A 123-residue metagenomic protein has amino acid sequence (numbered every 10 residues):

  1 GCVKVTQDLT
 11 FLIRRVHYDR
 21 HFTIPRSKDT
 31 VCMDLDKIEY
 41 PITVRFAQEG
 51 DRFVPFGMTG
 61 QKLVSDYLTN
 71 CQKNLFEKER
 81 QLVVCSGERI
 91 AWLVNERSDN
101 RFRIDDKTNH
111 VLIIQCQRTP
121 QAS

Functional and structural regions predicted by a protein language model:
G1-S123: AMP-forming adenylation/ATP pyrophosphatase catalytic core
